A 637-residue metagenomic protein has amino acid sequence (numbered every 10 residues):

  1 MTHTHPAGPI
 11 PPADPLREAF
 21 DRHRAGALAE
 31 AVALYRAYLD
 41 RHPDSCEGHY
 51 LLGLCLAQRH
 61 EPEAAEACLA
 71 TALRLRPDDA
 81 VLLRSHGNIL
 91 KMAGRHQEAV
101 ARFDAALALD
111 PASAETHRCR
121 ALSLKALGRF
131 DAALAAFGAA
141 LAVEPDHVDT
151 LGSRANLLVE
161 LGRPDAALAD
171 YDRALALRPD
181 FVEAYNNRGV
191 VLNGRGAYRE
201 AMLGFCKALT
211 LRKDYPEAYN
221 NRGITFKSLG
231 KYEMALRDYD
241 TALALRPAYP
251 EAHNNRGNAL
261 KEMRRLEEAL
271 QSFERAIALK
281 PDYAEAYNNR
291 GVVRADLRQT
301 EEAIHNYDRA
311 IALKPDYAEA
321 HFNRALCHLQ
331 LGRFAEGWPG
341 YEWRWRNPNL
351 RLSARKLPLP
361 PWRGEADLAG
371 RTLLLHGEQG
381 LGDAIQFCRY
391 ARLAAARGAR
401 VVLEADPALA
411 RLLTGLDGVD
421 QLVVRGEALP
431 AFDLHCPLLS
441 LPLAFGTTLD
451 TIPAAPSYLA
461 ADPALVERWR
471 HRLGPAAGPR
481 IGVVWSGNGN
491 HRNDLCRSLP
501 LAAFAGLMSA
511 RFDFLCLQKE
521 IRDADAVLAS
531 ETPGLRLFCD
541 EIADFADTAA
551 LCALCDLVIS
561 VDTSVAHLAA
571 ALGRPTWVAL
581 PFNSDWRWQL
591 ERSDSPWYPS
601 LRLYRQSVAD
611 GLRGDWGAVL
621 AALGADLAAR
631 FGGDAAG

Functional and structural regions predicted by a protein language model:
M1-L557, D562-G637: Alpha-helical solenoid repeat scaffolds of the TPR/TPR-like class and their adjacent stem/linker regions that mediate
